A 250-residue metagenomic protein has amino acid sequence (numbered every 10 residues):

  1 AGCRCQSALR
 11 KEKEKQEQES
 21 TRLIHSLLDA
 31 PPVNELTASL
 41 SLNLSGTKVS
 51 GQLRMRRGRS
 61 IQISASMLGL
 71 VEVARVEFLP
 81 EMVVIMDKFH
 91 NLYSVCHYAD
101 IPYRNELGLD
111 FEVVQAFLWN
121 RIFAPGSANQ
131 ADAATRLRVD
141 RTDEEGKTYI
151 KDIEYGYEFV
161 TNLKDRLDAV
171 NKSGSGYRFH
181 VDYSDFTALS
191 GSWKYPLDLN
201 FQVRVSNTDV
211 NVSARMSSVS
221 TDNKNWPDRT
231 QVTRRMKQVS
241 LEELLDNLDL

Functional and structural regions predicted by a protein language model:
C3-K48, R234-L250: N-terminal leader/targeting segments and the immediate start of mature chains
L27-E35, G46-T47, R54-R59, A188-K194: Edge/loop elements at the starts and ends of beta-strands within beta-rich repeat scaffolds
S39, K48-Q52, R56-R59, A169 (+1 more regions): Beta-strand-dominated lipid-handling architectures at cellular/organellar boundaries
L44-K48, S66-V73, S175-Y177, R204-D209: Solvent-exposed loop/turn segments connecting transmembrane beta-strands in outer-membrane beta-barrel proteins
M55-R57, F78, R141-T142, T161: Generic beta-strand structural signal
S60-E112, A116: An acidic-aromatic
C96-D140, L245-L250: C-terminal low-complexity, charged extensions that often adopt amphipathic alpha-helices
N129-E243, L248: Gly/Pro-enriched, hydrophobic low-complexity segments that function as extracytoplasmic propeptides/linkers
